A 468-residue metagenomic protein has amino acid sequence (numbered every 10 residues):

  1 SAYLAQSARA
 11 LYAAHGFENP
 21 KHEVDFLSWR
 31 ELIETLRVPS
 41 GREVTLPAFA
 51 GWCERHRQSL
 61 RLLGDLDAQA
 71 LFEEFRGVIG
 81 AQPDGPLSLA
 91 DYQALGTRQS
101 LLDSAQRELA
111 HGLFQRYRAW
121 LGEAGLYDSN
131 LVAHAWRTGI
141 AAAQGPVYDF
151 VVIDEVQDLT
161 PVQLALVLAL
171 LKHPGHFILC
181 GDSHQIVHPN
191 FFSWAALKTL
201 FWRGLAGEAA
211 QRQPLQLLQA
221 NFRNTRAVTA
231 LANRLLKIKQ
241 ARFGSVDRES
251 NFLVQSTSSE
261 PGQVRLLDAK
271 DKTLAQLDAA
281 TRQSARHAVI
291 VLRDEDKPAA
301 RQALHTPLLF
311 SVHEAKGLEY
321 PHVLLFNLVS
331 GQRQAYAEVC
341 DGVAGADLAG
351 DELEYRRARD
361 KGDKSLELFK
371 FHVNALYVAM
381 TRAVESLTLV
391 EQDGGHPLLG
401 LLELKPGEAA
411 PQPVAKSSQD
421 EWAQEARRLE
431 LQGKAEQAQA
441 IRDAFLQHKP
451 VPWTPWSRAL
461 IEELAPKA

Functional and structural regions predicted by a protein language model:
A2-V44, Q106, Q115-L126, I140-P146 (+4 more regions): Conserved helicase motor core of SF1/SF2 NTP-dependent helicases
H22-E23, P39-Y127: Coupling/switch/interface segments within P-loop NTPase motor domains and analogous charged loops in nucleic-acid
W136-R137: Catalytic-site microenvironment of enzymes that process N-acetyl-hexosamine-containing cell-wall polysaccharides
